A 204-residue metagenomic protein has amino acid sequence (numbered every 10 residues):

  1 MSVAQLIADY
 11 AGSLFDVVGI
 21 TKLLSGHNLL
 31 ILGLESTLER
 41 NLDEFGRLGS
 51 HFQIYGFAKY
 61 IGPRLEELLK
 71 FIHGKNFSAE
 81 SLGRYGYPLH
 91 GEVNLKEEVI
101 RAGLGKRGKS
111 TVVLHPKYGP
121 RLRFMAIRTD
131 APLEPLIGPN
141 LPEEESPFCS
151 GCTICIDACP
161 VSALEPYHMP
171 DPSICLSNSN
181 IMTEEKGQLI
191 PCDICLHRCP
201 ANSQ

Functional and structural regions predicted by a protein language model:
M1-K59, P63: Non-catalytic, usually N-terminal nucleic-acid engagement modules in DNA/RNA processing proteins
S50-H51, F57-Q204: Catalytic cores of enzyme domains
